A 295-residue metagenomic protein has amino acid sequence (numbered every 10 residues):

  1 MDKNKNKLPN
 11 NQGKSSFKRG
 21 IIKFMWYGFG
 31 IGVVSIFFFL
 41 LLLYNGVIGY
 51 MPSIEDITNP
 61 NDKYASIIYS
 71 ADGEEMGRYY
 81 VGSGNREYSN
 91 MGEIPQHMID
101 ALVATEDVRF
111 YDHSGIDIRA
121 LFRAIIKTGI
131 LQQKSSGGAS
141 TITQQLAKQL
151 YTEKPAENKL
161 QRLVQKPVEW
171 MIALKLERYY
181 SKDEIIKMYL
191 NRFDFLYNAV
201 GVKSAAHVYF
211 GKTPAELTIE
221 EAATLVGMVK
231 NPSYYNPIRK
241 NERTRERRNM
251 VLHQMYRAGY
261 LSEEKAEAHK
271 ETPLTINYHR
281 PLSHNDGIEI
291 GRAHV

Functional and structural regions predicted by a protein language model:
M1-Y69, R109, G129: N-terminal type II signal-anchor transmembrane helix that functions as the membrane-insertion/stop-transfer segment
D2, L8, K63-A65, Y69-E263 (+1 more regions): Peptidoglycan glycan-strand catalytic modules in the bacterial/periplasmic cell-wall system
F24, V47, N249-M250, R257-S262 (+2 more regions): An N-terminal domain-start capping segment
S262-R292: Non-catalytic structural connector segments
